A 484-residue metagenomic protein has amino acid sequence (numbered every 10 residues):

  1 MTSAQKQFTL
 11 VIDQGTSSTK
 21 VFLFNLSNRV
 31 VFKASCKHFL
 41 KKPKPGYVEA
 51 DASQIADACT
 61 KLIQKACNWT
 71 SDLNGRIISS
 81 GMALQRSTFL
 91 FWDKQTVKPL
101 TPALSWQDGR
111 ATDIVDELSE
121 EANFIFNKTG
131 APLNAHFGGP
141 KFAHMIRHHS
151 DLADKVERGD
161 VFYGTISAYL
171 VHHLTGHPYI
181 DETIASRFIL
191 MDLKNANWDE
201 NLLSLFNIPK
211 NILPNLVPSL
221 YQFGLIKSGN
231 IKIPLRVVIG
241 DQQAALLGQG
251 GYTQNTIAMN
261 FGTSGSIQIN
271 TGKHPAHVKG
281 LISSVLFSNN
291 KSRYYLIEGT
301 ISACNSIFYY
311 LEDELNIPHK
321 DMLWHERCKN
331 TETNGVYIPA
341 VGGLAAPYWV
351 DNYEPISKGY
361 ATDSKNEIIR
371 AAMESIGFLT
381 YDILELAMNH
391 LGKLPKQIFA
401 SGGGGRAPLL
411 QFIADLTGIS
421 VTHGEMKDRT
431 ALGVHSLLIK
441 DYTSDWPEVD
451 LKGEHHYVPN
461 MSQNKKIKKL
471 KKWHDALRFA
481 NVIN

Functional and structural regions predicted by a protein language model:
M1-T101, N127, N230-V237, S364 (+3 more regions): N-terminal glycine/serine-rich phosphate-binding loop of ATP-dependent small-molecule kinases, especially carbohydrate
T2-S3, L10-I12, L23, T112 (+7 more regions): Active-site core segments that coordinate phosphate-bearing ligands/cofactors across diverse enzyme families
H38, L84, Q107, L220 (+2 more regions): Residues that line or immediately flank small-molecule/substrate-binding pockets and catalytic motifs
D51, D108, D241: Short, conserved phosphate/pyrophosphate- and ester-handling motifs at nucleotide-, phospho-/glycolipid
W69-W106, P132-H136, S167, V171-D192 (+2 more regions): Short beta-strand-loop/turn "lid" adjacent to the catalytic site in phosphate-handling enzymes
L203-Y221: A conserved helix-loop-beta module that forms one wall/lid of the active-site cleft in ATP-utilizing catalytic domains
